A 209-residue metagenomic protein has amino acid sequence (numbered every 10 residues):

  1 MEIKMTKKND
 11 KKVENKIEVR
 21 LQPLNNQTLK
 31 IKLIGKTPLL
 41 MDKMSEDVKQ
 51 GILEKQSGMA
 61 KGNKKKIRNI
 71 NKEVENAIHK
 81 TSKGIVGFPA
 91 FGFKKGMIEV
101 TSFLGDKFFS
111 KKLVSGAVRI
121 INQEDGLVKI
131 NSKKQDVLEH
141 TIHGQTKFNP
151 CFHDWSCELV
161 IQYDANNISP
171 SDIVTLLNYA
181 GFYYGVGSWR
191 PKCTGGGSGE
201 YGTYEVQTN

Functional and structural regions predicted by a protein language model:
M1-N209: RNA-interacting cores
